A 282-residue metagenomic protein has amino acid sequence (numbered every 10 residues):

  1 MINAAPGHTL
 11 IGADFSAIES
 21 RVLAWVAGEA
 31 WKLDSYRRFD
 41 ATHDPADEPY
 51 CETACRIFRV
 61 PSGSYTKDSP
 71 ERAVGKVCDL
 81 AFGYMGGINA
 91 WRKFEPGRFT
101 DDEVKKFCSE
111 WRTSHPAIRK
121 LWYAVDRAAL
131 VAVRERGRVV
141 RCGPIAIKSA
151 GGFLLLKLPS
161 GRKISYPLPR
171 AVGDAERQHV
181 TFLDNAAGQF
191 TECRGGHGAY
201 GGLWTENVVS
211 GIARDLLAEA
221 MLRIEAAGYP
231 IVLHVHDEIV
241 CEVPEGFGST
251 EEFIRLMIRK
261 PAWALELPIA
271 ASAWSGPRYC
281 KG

Functional and structural regions predicted by a protein language model:
M1-G282: Conserved catalytic core of nucleotide polymerization and phosphodiester-bond processing enzymes
